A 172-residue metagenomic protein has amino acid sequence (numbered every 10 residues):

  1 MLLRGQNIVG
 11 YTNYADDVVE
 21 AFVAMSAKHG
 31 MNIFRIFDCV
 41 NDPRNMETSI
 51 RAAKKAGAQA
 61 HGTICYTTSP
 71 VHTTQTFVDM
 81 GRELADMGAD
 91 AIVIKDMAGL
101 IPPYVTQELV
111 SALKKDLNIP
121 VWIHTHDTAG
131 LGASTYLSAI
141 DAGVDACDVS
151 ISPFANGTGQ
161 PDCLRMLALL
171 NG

Functional and structural regions predicted by a protein language model:
M1-R35, C39-G172: Catalytic cores and adjacent flexible loops of soluble metabolic enzymes that perform enolate/carbanion chemistry on
